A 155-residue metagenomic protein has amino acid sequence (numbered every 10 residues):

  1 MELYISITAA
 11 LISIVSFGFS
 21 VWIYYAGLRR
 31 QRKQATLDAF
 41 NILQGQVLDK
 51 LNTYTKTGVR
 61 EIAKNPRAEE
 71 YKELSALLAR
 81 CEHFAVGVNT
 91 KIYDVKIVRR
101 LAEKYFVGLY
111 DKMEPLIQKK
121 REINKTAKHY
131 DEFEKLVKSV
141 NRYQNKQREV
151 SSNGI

Functional and structural regions predicted by a protein language model:
E2-A68: Membrane-proximal alpha-helical anchors
Y71-A79, H83-I155: An amphipathic alpha-helical interaction surface
